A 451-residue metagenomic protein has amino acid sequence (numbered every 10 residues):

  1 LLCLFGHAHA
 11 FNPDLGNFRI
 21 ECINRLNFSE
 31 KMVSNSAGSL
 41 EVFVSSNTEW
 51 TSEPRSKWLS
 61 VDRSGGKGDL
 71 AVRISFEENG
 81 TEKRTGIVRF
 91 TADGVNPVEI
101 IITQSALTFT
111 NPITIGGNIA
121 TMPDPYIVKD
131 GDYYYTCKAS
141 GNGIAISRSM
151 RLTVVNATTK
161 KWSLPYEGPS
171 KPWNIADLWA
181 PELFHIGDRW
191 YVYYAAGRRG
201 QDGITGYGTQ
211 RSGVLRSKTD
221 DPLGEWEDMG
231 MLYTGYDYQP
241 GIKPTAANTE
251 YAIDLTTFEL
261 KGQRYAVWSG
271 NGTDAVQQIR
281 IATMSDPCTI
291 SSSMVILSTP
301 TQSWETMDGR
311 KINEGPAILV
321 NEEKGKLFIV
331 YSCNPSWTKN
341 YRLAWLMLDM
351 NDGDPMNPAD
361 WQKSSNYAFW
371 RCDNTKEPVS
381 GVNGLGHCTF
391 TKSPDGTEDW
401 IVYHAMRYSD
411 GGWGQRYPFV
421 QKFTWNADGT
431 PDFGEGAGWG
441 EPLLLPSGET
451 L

Functional and structural regions predicted by a protein language model:
L1-L26, E99, S105-I113: Bacterial Sec-dependent N-terminal signal peptides
P13-G16, C22-S52: Solvent-exposed, low-complexity, repeat-rich "mucin-like" stalks and linkers
A37-E41, D69-R73, P97-E99, K326: Intrinsic-disorder/low-complexity, polar/charged segments enriched in Ser/Thr/Lys/Arg/Asp/Glu/Gln
L40, T48-S52, K57, G86 (+1 more regions): Short beta-strand/loop motifs in extracellular/secreted proteins, especially within beta-sandwich accessory domains
S45-R73: Surface-exposed binding patches on compact interaction domains or structured appendages
E77-T81: Short, surface-exposed loop/turn segments at beta-strand-coil junctions that are enriched for proline with nearby
E82-G94: A short beta-strand micro-motif common to beta-rich folds, especially ectodomain repeats
A106-L451: Carbohydrate-active catalytic/glycan-binding domains of CAZyme proteins, especially the secreted or lumenal ectodomains
